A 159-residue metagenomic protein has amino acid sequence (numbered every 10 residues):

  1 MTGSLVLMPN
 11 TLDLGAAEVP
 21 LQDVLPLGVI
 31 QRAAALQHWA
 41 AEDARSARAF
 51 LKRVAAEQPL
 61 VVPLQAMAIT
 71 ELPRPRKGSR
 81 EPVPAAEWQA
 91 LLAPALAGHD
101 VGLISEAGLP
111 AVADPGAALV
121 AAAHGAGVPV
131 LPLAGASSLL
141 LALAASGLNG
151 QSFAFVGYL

Functional and structural regions predicted by a protein language model:
M1-P75: Glycine-rich, flexible N-terminal cofactor/catalytic loop recognition
T2, A113-L159: Class I SAM-dependent methyltransferase SAM-binding "motif I" and its flanking Rossmann-like core
S4-M8, A97-S105, F153: Generic beta-sheet signal
L12-D13, R45, D100, E106-P110: Short glycine-rich anion-binding loops that position phosphate/pyrophosphate groups of nucleotides and phosphorylated
A41-E42, S105, V130-G135: General beta-strand structural signal in soluble alpha/beta enzymes
I69-E81, Y158-L159: Conserved helicase motor
G78, E106-P115: Acidic, metal-coordinating catalytic cores used for nucleic-acid/nucleotide bond scission and strand-transfer chemistry
R80-L92: Glycine-rich, highly charged phosphate/nucleotide-binding loops
